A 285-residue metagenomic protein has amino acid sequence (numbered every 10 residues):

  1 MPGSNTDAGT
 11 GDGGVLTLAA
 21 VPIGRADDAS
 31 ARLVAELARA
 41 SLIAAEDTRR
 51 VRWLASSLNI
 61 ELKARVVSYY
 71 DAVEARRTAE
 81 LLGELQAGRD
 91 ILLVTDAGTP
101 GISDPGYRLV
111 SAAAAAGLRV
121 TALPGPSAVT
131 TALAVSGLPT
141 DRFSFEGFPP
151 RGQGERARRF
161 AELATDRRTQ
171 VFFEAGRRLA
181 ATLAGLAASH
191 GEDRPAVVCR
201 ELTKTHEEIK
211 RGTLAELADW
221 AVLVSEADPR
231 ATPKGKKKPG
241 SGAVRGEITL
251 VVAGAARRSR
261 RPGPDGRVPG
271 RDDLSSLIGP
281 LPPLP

Functional and structural regions predicted by a protein language model:
M1-D71: Glycine-rich, flexible N-terminal cofactor/catalytic loop recognition
P2-G3, D7-G14, R89-D90, T169 (+1 more regions): A contiguous loop/helix-start segment that scaffolds small-molecule binding in enzyme catalytic cores
L37-I43, G117-T121, T169-Q170: Short active-site oxyanion
A45-E46, D104, F173: Short beta-strand scaffold positions
R49-V51, G98-T99, A128, R178 (+1 more regions): Alpha-helix capping/helix-boundary segments
V67-R76, P149-G152: Conserved helicase motor
T78-S127: Glycine/small-residue-rich loop that forms an oxyanion/phosphate-binding "nest" at active or ligand-binding sites
Y107-D166: Class I SAM-dependent methyltransferase SAM-binding "motif I" and its flanking Rossmann-like core
